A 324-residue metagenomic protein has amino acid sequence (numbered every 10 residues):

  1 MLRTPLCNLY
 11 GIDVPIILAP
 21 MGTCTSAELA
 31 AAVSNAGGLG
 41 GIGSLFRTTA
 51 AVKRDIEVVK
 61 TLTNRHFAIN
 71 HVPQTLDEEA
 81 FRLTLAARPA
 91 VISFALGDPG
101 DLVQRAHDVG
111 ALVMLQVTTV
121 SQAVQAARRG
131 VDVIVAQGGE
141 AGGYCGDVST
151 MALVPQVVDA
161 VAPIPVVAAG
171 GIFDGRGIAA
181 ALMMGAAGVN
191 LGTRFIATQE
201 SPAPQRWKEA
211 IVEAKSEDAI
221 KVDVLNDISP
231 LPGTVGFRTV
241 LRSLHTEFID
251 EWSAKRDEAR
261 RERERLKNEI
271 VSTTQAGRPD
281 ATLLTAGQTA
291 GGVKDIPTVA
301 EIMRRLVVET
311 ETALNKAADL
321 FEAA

Functional and structural regions predicted by a protein language model:
M1-P165, T273: Active-site entrance/lid segments in N-terminal catalytic domains of soluble metabolic enzymes
R47, V72-L76, A95-V103, Q122-G130 (+4 more regions): A short, terminal or domain-edge coil/loop segment
Q116, G170-G171: Conserved acidic functional residues
D147, A152-V167, F173-A324: Conserved active-site-proximal phosphate/metal-binding subdomains
